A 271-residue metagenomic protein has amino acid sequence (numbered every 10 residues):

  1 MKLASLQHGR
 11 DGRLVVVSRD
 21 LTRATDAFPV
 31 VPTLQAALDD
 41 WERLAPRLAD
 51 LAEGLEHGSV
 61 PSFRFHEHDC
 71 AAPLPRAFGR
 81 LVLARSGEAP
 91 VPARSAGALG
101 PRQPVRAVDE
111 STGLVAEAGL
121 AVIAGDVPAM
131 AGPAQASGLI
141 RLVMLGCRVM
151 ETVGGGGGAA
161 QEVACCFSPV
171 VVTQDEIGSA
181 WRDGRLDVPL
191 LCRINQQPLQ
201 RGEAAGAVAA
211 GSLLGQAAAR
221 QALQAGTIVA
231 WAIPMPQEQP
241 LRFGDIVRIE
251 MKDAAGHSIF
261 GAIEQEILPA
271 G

Functional and structural regions predicted by a protein language model:
M1-P90, S95-A96, Q103, I246-E250 (+2 more regions): N-terminal non-catalytic cap/leader segment that marks the start of a structured domain
L3, N195-Q197, A254: Change "in extracellular beta-sheet-rich domains … of secreted and cell-surface proteins" to "in beta-sheet-rich domains
H68-D69, L74-L214, R220, E264-G271: Glycine-enriched loop-and-adjacent helix/strand subsegments that border the catalytic/binding cleft of enzyme cores
R220, V229-A230: Catalytic nucleophile loop of clan PA
W231-P234, E238-Q239, M251-D253: Conserved "cap/hinge" positions at secondary-structure junctions
